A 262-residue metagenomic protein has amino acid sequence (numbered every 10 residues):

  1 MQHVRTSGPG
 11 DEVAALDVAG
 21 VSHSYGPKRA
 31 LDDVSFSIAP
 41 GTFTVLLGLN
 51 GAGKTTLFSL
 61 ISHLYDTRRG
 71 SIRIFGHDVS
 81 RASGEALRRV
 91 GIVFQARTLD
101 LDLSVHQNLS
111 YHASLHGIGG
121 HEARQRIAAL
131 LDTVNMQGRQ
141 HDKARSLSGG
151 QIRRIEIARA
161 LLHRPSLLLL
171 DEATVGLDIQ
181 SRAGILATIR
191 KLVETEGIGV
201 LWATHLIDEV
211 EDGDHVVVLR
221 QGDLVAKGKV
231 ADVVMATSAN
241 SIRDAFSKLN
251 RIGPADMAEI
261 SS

Functional and structural regions predicted by a protein language model:
G70-R81, A86: Conserved ABC transporter NBD signature motif
S110, S114, H121-R139: Conserved ABC ATPase "signature" region
K143-L147: Conserved ABC ATPase signature
R164: Conserved catalytic motifs of ABC-family nucleotide-binding domains
L168-D171: Catalytic Walker B motif of ABC-type/P-loop ATPase nucleotide-binding domains
A183-T195: Helical segment within the ABC ATPase nucleotide-binding domain
